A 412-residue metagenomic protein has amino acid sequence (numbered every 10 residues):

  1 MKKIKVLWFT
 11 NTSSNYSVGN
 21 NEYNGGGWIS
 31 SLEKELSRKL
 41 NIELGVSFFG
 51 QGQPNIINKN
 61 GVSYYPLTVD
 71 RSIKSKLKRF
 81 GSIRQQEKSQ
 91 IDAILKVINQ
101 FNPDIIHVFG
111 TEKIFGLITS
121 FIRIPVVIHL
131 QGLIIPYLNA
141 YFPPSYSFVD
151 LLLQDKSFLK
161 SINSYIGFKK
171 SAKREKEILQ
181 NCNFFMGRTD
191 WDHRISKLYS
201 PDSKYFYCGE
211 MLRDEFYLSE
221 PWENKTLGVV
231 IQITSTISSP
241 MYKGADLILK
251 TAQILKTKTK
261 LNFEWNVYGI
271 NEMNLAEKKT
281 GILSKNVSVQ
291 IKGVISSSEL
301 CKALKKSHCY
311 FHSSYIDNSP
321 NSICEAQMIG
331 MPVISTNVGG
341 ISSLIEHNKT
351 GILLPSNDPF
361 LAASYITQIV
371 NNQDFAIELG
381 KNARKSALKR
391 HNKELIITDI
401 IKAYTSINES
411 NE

Functional and structural regions predicted by a protein language model:
M1-N58, V62, Q253: N-terminal subdomain of nucleotide-sugar transferases
L7, N224-K243, L249-A252: Conserved donor-binding/catalytic core segment of Leloir-type glycosyltransferases
L32, I134, D150-F185, L198: Membrane-proximal helix-turn-helix segments that form the acceptor-binding/catalytic region of lipid-linked
T236, L249, F263-K278, G293: Glycosyltransferase donor-sugar binding loop
E277-C301: Nucleotide-activated donor-binding/catalytic signature segment of Leloir-type glycosyltransferases, i.e., the conserved
Y315: Aromatic "clamp/platform" in nucleotide-sugar-dependent glycosyltransferases that forms part of the donor/acceptor
P332-S335: Short hydrophobic beta-strand element within catalytic cores of glycosyltransferases and related nucleotide-activated
H347-N348, I352-P359, Q368-Q373: Conserved acidic donor-binding segment of nucleotide-sugar-dependent glycosyltransferases
